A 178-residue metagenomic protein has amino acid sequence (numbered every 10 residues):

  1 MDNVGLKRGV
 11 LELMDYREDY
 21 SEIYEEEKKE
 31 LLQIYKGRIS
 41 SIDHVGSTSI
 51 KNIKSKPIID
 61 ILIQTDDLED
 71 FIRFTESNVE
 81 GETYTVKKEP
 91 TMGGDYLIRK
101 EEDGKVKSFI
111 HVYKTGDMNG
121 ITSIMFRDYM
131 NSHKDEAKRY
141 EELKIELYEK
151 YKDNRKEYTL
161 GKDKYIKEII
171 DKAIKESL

Functional and structural regions predicted by a protein language model:
M1-D43, K167: Helical scaffold of the NTase/Pol beta-like nucleotidyltransferase catalytic core
V4-R8, N52-K56, G120: Short, flexible turn/loop "capping" segments at secondary-structure junctions
G9-E18, Q64-D66, F126-M130: Short histidine-centered catalytic/ligand-binding loop motif
L31-I59, T65-E69: Active-site nucleotide-donor binding segment shared across nucleotidyl transfer reactions
G46, I61, I110-K114: A structural signal for short, well-ordered beta-strand segments
R73-G81: Short amphipathic alpha-helices in soluble, non-transmembrane regions that often serve as interface/regulatory elements
E82-M118: Conserved catalytic core of two-metal-ion nucleotidyltransferases
V112, M118-L178: Catalytic cores of NTP-dependent nucleotidyl/adenyl transfer enzymes across multiple folds
